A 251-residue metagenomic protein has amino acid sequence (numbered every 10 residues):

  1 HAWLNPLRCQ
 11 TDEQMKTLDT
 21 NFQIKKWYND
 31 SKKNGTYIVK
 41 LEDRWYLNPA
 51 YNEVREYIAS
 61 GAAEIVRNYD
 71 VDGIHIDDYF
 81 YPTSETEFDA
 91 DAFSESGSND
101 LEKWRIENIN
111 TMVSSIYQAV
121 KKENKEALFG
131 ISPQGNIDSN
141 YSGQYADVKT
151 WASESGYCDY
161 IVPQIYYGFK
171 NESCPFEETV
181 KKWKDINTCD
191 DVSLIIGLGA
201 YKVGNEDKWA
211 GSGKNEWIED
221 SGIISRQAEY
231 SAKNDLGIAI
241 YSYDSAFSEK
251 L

Functional and structural regions predicted by a protein language model:
H1-N68: Active-site-adjacent "subsite" loops/lids of carbohydrate-active enzymes
H1-Q10, H75-P82, E102-Q144, D191-Y201: Aromatic-lined carbohydrate-recognition surfaces of secreted/lumenal glycan-active proteins
Q10-N21, Y51, N68-E102: Active-site-proximal loop/short-helix segments that contain or immediately flank catalytic acid/base residue(s)
L41-A59, S98-N108, P163-K170, S212-I218: The substrate-binding groove and active-site-proximal loops of carbohydrate-active enzymes, especially glycoside
N52-I65, S139-G156, F176-T179, E216-Y230: Short, acidic/polar
I58, I65, I74-D77, V120 (+5 more regions): Conserved, mostly hydrophobic/aromatic
T86-E102, Q134, P163-K181: Substrate-binding surface in catalytic domains of secreted glycosidases
E154-P175, K181-L251: Substrate-binding cleft of secreted/luminal carbohydrate-active enzymes
